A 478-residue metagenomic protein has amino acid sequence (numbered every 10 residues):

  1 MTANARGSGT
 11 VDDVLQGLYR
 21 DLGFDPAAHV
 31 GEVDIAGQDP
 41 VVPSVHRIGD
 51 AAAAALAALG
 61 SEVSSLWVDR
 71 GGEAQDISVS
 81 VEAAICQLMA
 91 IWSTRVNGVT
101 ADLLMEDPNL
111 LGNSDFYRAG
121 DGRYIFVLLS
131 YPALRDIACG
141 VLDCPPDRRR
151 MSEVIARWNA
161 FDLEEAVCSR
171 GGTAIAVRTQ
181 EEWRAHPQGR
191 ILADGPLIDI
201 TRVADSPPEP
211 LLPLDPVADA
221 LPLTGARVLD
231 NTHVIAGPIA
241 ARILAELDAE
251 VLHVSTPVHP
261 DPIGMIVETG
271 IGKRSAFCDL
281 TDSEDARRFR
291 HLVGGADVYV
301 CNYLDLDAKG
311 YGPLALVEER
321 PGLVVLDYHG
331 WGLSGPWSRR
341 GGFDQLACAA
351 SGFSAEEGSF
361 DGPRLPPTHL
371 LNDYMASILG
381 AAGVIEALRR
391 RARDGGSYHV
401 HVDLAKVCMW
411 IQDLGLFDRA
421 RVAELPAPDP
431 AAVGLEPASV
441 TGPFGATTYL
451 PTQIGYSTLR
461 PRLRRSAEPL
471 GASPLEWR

Functional and structural regions predicted by a protein language model:
M1-V258, A286, R290-V298, L314-G332 (+4 more regions): Acyl-CoA thioester-binding alpha/beta core of soluble enzymes
A193-D194, T269-G272, G341-A347: Short, hinge-like loop/turn segments at secondary-structure boundaries
D248, G272-K273, A296, F343: Short, well-ordered alpha-helix to beta-strand connector turns
A249, H253-L280, E284: Glycine-rich phosphate-binding loop and adjoining beta1-alpha1-beta2 segment of Rossmann-like nucleotide-binding folds
I271-S275, L346-A349, A420-P428: Acidic, Ser/Thr-rich peripheral helices and adjacent loops at domain boundaries
K273, P366-H369: Short beta-alpha connecting loops at secondary-structure transitions that line or flank enzyme active sites
K273-A308: Rossmann-like NAD(P)-binding element
D282, Y299-S351: N-terminal Rossmann-like NAD(P) cofactor-binding subdomain of oxidoreductases, focused on the glycine-rich
